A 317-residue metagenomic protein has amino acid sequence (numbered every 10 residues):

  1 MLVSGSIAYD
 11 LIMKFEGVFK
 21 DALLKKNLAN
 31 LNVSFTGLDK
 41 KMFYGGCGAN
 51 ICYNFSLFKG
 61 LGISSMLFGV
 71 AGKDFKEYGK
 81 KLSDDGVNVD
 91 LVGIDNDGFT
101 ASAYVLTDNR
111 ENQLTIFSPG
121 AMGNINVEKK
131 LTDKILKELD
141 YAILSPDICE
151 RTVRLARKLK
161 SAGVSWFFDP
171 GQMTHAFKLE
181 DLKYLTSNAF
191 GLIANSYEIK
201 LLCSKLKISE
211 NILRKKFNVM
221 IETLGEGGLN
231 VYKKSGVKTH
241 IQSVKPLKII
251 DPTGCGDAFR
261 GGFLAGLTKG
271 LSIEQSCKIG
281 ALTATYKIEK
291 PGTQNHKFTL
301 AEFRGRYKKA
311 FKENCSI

Functional and structural regions predicted by a protein language model:
M1, L206-I317: Conserved phosphate-binding/catalytic region of the ribokinase-like
M1-M66, E77, I317: Glycine-rich phosphate/adenosyl-contacting loop at the front of the ribokinase-like
I7, D147, A258: Active-site metal-binding loops of divalent metal-dependent hydrolases
G37, S64-D90: A glycine-rich beta-to-alpha transition motif near the start of alpha/beta enzyme domains, typified by
S56-G60, K160, T268: Gly/Ala-rich phosphate-binding loop of Rossmann-like dinucleotide-binding domains, activating on the conserved
F68-K73, D90-T100, N218-L224: Beta-strand->loop->alpha-helix junctions that form or flank phosphate-binding loops in nucleotide-handling enzymes
D90-D95, A103-P146: Conserved phosphate-binding/catalytic loop of the ribokinase/pfkB sugar-kinase fold
R154, K160-H240: Conserved phosphate/ATP/ADP-binding segment of small-molecule kinases
